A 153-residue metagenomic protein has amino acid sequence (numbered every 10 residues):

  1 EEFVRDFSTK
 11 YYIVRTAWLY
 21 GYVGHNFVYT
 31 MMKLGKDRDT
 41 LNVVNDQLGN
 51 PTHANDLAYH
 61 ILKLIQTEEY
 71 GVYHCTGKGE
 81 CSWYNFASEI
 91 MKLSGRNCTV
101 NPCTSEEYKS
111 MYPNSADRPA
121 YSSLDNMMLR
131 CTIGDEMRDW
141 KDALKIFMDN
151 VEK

Functional and structural regions predicted by a protein language model:
E1, F27-V28, A54, A58 (+3 more regions): A general structural signal for well-ordered alpha-helical segments in protein cores
E2-G49, D56: NAD(P)-dependent short-chain dehydrogenase/reductase
Y12, L41, N50, G79 (+2 more regions): Residues that recognize and position ribonucleotide moieties
W18, F27, Y70, W83-F86 (+1 more regions): Tryptophan-centric aromatic hotspots in well-structured domains and transmembrane helices
V43-L48, Y73-E80, T132: Glycine-rich Rossmann NAD(P)(H)-binding loop
N55-K63, K141, K145: Amphipathic alpha-helical segments that line or abut small-molecule/effector binding pockets and mediate allosteric
H60, T67-S115: Mid/C-terminal beta-alpha module of Rossmann-like enzyme folds, strongest in SDR-family dehydrogenases/epimerases
S82-Y84, S88, E107-E152: Conserved C-terminal active-site "lid" loop/helix of NAD(P)H-dependent oxidoreductases that clamps the redox cofactor
